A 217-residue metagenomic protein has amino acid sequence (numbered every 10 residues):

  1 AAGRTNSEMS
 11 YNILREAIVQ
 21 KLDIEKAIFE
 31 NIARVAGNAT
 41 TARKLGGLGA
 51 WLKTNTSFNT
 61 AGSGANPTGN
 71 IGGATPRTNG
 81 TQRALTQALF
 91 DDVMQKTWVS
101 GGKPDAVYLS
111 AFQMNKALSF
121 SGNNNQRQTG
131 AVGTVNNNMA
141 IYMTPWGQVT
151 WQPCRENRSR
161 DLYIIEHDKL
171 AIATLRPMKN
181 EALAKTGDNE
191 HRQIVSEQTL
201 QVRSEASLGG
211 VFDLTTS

Functional and structural regions predicted by a protein language model:
A1-S217: Core alpha/beta structural scaffold of self-assembling particle/tube/pore-forming proteins
